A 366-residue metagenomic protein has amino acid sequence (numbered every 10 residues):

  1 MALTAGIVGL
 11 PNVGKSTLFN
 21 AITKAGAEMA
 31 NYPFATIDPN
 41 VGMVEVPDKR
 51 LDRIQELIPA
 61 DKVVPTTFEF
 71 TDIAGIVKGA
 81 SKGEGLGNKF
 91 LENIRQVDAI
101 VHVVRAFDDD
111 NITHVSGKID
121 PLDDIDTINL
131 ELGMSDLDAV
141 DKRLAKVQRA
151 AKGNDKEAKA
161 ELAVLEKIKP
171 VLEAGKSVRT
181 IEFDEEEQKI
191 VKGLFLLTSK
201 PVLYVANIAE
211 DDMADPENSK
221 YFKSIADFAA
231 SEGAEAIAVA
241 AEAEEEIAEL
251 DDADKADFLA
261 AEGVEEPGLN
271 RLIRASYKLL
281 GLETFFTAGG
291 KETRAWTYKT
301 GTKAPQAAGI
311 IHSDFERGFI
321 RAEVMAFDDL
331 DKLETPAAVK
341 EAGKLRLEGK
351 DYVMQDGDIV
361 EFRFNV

Functional and structural regions predicted by a protein language model:
M1-D109, K142, V147: Conserved G1/Walker A P-loop phosphate-binding module
L3-V8, V13, F19, K146-V353 (+1 more regions): C-terminal-of-GTPase-core extension/linker across diverse P-loop GTPases
F34, D48-L51, V64-F70, E84-D98 (+9 more regions): Amphipathic alpha-helical transducer elements in NTP-driven molecular machines
I37, T113, A248: Short Asp/Glu-rich motifs
G42-P47, A74-E84, R95-K156, V171-D184 (+1 more regions): Conserved Switch II/interswitch segment of TRAFAC-class P-loop GTPases
L57-D61, K118, V339: Short intrinsically disordered coil segments
